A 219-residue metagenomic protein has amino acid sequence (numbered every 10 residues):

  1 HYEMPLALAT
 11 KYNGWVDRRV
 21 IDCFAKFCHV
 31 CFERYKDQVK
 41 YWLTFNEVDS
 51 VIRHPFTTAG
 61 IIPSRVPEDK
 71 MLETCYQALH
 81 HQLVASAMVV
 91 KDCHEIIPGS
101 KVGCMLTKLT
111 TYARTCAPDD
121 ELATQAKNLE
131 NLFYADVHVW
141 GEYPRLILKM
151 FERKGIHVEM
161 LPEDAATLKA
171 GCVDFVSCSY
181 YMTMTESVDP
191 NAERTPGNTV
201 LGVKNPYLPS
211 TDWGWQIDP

Functional and structural regions predicted by a protein language model:
H1-P219: Active-site region of glycoside hydrolase catalytic domains
